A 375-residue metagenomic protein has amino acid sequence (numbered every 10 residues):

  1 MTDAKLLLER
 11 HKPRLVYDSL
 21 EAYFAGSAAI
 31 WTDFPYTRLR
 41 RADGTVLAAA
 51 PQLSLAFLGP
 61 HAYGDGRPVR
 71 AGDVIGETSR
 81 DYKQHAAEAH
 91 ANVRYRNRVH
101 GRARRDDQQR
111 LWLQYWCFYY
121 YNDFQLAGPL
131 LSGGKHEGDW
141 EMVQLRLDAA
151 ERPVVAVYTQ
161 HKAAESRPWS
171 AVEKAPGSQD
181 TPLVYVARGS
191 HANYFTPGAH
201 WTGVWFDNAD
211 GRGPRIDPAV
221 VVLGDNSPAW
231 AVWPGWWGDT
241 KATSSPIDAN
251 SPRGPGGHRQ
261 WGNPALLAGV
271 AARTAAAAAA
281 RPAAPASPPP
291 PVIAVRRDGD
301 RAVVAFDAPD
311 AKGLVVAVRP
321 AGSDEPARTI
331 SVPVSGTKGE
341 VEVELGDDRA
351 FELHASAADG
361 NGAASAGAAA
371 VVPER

Functional and structural regions predicted by a protein language model:
M1-D139, E151-A286: A domain-level signal for the mature, folded cores of soluble proteins
P285-A294: Proline-enriched interdomain boundary motifs that mark the N-terminal boundary and often initiate the first structured
A302-A308: Aromatic/hydrophobic beta-strand junction motif of beta-rich domains
V315-R319: Beta-strand signatures of extracellular beta-sandwich domains
S335-V341: Aromatic sugar-binding surface patches on proteins that engage polysaccharides or sugar-phosphate polymers
E342-F351: Surface-exposed, short loops/turns at beta-strand junctions within beta-sandwich domains
A355-A357: Conserved structural position at the C-terminal beta-strand of extracellular beta-sandwich adhesion modules
G360-R375: Extracellular fibronectin type III
